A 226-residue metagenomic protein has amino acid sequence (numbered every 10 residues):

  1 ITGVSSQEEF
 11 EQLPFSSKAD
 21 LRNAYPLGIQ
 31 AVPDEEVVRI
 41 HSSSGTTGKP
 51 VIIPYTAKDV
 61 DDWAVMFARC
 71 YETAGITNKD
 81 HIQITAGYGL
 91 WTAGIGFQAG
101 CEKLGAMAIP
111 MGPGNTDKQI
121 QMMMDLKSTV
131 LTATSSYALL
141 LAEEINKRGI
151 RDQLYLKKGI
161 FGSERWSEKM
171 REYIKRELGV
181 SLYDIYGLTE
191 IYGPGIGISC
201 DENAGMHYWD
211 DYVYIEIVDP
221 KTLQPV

Functional and structural regions predicted by a protein language model:
I1-S42, T47-V65, R69-T73, T77 (+1 more regions): Nucleotide 5′-phosphate-binding alpha/beta core
Q30-A31, K58, Y88, P110 (+1 more regions): Residue-level marker of alpha-helix boundaries and capping positions
V37, V60, G87-G89, S136-Y137: Short glycine-enriched loops at secondary-structure junctions
V38, M66, G96, K118 (+1 more regions): Short Gly/charged-rich anion-binding patches and loops
G48-D62, Q98-A108, D125-T132: Acidic/glycine-enriched edge-of-secondary-structure segments
P50-P54, G75-H81, A108-M111, Y183: Short secondary-structure capping/junction motifs at helix and strand boundaries
E72-A108: Conserved AMP-binding loop of ANL adenylate-forming enzymes
L104-V226: Active-site glycine/GP-rich loop and adjacent strand/helix microenvironment that borders small-molecule binding pockets
